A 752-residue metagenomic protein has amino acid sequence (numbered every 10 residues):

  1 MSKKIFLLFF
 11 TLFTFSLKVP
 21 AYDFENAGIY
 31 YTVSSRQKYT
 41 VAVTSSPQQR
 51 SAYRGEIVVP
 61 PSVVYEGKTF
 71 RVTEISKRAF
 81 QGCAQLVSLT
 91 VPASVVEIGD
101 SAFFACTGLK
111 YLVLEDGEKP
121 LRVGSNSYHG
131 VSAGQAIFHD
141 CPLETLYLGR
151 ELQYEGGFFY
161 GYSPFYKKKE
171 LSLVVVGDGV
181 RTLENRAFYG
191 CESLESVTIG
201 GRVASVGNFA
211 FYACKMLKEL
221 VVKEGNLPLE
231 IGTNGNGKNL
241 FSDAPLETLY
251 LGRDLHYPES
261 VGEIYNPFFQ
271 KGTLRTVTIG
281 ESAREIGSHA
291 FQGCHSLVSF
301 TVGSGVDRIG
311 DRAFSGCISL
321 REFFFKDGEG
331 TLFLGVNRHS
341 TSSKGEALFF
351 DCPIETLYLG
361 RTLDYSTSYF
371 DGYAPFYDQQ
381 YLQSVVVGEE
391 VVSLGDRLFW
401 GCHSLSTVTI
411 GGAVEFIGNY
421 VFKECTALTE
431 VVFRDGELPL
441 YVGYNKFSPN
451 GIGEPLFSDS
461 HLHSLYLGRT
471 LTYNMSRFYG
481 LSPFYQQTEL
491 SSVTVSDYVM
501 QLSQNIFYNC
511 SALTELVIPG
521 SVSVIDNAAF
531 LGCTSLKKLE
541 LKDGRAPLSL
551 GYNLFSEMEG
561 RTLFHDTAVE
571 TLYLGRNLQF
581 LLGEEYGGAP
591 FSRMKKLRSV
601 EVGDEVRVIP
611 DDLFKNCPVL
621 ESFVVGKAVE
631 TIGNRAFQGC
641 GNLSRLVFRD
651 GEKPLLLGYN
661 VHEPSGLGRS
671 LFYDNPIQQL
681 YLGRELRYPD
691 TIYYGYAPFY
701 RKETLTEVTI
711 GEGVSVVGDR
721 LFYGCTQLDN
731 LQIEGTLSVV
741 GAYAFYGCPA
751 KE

Functional and structural regions predicted by a protein language model:
M1-S2: N-terminal secretory signal peptides that target proteins for export/translocation
I5-F13: Sec-dependent N-terminal signal peptides
S16-D23: Boundary at the C-terminal end of the N-terminal hydrophobic targeting segment
D23-Q49: GGW-centered surface loops in extracellular recognition modules
R36-K38, A52-E74, A84-E97, T107-S127 (+24 more regions): Structural signature of tandem-repeat unit edges
K77-A79, G99-A102, Q135-I137, S163-P164 (+22 more regions): Consensus positions within tandem repeat domains that build extended binding/scaffold surfaces
H129-S132, N234-G235, T341-S342, P449-G451 (+2 more regions): Well-ordered, non-membrane alpha-helical segments in soluble/globular domains
E259-E263, D371, Y479, E585-Y586: Extracellular beta-sheet repeat scaffolds used for adhesion and glycan interaction
